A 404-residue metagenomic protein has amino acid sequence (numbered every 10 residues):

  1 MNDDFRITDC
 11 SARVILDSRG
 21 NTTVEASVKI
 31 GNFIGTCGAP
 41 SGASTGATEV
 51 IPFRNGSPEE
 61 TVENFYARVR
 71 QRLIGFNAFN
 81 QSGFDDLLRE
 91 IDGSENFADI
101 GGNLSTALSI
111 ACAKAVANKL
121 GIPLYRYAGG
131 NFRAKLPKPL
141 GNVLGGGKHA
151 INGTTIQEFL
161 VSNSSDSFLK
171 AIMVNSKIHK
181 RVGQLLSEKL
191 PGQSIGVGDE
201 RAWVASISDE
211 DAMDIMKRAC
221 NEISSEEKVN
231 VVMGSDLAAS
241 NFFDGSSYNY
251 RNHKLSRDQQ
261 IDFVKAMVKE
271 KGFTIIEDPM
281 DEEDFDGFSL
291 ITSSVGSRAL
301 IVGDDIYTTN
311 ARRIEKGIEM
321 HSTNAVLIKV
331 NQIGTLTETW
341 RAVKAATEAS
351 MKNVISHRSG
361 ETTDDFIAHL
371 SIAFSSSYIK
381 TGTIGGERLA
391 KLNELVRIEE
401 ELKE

Functional and structural regions predicted by a protein language model:
M1-T23: Short, Gly/Pro- and small/polar-rich lid/capping loops
V14, V24-S41, G141-N163, R218 (+3 more regions): Short beta-strand elements
I15-A26, N96-A117, K138-T154, D199-A202 (+2 more regions): Conserved phosphate/anionic-ligand binding catalytic regions in large, soluble enzymes, centered on
P40-I122, R126, I172: Metal- or metallocofactor-binding catalytic centers and their adjacent structured scaffolds across diverse enzyme
I122-L140: Glycine/threonine-rich beta-strand-loop-alpha-helix active-site module that forms ligand/phosphate-binding
A134-G196: Mobile "lid/hinge" segments at catalytic clefts and subdomain interfaces of large enzymes
G192-Q193, E210-E404: Catalytic core of soluble alpha/beta enzymes
